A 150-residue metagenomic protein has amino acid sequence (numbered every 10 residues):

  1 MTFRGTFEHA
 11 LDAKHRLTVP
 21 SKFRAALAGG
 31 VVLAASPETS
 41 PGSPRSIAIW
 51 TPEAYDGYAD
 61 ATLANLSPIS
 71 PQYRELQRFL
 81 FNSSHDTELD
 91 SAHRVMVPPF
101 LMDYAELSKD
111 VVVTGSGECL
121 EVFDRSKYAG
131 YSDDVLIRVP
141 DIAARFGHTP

Functional and structural regions predicted by a protein language model:
M1-H9, A13, F23-T87, S91-A92 (+1 more regions): Flexible "stalk/tail and boundary" regions
